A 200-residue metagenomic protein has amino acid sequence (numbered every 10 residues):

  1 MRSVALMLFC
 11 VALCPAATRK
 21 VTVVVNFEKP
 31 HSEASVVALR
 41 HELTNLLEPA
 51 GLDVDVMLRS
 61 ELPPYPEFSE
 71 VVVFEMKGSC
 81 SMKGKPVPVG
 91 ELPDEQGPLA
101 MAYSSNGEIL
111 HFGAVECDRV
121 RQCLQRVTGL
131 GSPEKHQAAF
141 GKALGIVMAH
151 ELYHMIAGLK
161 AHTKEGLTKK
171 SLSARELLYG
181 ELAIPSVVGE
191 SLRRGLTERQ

Functional and structural regions predicted by a protein language model:
M1-V4: Positively charged n-region of N-terminal signal peptides that target proteins for export
L8-A16: Hydrophobic h-region of N-terminal signal peptides that target proteins for export in Gram-negative bacteria
A17-H31, L124-G129: Acidic/histidine-rich, surface-exposed loop or edge segments in extracytoplasmic proteins
K20-T22, G51-D55, L167: Residues at or immediately flanking beta-strands
N26, C117-V120, S171: Generic beta-structure capping elements
E33-M148, L152: Metzincin-family zinc-dependent endopeptidase catalytic domain
E151-L167: Catalytic Zn2+-binding segment of zinc metalloproteases
L167-R199: Post-HExxH zinc-binding segment in Zn-dependent metallohydrolases
